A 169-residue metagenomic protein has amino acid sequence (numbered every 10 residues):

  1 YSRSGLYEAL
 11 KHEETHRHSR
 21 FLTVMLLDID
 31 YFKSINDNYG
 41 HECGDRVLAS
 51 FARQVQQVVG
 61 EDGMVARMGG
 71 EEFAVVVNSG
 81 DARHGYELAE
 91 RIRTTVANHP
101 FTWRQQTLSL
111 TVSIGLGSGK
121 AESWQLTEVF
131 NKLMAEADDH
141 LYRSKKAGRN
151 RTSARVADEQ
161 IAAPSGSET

Functional and structural regions predicted by a protein language model:
S2-T23, D30-G60, A66-G70, A74-V75 (+3 more regions): Conserved long alpha-helical elements within nucleotide-processing catalytic cores of c-di-GMP signaling and class III
R17-S19, E42, M68, T107-T111 (+2 more regions): A generic fold-level signal
V24-L26, A154: Core hydrophobic beta-sheet residues of small sensory/regulatory alpha/beta domains, primarily PAS-family
D37, N78-S79, F101, K146: Short, conserved catalytic or interaction motifs in soluble domains
R67, V96-G115, K145, R151: Catalytic core regions of nucleotide second-messenger enzymes
V76-N78, G117: Short hydrophobic/aromatic beta-strand micro-patches that form the beta-sheet surface supporting nucleotide- or nucleic
A82, Y86, E90, G119-T169: Catalytic-core segments of nucleotide cyclases and related cyclic-nucleotide turnover enzymes
R93: Short alpha-helical N-box/ATP-lid segment at the N-terminus of the HATPase_c
